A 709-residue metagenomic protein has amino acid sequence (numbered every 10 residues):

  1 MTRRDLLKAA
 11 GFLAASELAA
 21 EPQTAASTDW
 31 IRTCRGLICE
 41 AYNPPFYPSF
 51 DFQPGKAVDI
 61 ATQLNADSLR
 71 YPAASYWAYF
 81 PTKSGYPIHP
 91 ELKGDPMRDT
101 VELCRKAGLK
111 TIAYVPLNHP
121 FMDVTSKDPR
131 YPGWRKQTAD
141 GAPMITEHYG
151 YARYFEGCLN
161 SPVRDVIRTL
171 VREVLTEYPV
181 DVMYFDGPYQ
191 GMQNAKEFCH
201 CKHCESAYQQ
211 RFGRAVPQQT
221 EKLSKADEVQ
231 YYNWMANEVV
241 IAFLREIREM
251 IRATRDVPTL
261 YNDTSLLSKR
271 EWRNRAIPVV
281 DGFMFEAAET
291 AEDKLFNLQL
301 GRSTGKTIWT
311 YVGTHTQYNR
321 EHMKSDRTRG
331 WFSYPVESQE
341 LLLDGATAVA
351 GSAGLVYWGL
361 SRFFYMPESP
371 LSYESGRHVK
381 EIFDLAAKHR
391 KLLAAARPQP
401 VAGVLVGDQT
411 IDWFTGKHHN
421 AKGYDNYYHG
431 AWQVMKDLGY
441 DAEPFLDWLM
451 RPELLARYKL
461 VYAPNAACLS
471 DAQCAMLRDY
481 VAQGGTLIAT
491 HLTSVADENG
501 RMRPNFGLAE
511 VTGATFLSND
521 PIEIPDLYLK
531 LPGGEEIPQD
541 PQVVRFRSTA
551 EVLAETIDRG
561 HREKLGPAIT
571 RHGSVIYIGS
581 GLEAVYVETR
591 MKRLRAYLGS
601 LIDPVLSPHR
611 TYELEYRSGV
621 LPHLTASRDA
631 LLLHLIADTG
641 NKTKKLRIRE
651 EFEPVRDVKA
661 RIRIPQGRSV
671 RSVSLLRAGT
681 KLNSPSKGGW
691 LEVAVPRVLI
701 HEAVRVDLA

Functional and structural regions predicted by a protein language model:
D5-Q23: N-terminal export signals
A26-F50: Boundary/entry segment of secreted carbohydrate-active catalytic domains
Y47-A61, R164-E173, S265-R273, S338-G345: Short, acidic/polar
F52-W77: Catalytic domains of carbohydrate-active enzymes, especially glycoside hydrolases
Y76-V115: Aromatic-lined substrate-binding rim segments of carbohydrate-active enzymes
T111, V229, M235-R270, I277-A709: Carbohydrate-binding surfaces of carbohydrate-active enzymes
L117-Y178: Active-site-adjacent "subsite" loops/lids of carbohydrate-active enzymes
P162, V166-D263, L267-S268: Active-site neighborhood of glycoside hydrolase catalytic domains
